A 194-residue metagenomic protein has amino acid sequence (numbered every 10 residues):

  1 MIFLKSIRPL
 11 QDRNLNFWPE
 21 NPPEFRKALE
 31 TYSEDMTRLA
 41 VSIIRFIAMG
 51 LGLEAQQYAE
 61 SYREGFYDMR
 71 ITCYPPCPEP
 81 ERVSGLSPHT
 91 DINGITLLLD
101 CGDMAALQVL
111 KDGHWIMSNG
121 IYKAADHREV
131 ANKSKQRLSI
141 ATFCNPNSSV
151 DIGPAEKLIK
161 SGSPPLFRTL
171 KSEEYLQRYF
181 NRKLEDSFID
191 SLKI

Functional and structural regions predicted by a protein language model:
M1-I194: Peripheral, non-catalytic segments flanking oxidoreductase cores
